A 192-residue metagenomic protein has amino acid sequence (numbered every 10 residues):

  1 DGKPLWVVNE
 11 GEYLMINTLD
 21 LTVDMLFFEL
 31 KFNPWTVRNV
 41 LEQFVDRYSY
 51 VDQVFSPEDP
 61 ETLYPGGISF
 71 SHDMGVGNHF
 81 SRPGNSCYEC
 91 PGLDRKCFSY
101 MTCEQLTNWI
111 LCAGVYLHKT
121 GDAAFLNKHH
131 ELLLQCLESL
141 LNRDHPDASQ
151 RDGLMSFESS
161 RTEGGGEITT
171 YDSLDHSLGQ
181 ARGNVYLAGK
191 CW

Functional and structural regions predicted by a protein language model:
D1-G11: Gly/Pro-rich turn-and-neighbor structural signature
L14-G153, F157, T162-E167, A181-W192: Aromatic-rich carbohydrate-recognition surfaces in CAZymes
T170-L174: Short, charged/polar, low-complexity loop and linker segments that flank or interrupt alpha-helical bundles
